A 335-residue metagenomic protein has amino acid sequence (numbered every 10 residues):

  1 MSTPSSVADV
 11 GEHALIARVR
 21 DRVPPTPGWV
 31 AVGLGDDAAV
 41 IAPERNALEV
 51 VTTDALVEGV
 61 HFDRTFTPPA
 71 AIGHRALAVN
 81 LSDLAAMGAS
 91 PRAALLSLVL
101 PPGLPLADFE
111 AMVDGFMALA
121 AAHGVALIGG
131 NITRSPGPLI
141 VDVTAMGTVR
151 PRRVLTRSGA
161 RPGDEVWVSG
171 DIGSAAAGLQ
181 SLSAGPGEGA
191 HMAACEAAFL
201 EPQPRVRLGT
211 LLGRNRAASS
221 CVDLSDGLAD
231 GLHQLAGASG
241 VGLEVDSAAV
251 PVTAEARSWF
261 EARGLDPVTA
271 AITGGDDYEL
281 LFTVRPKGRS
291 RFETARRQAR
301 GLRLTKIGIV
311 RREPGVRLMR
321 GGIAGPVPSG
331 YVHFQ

Functional and structural regions predicted by a protein language model:
M1-P24, G28, T67, P101-I128 (+4 more regions): Glycine-/charge-enriched secondary-structure boundary and capping motifs
M1-P68, M87, L96, A118-L119: Extreme N-terminal cap/leader segments of soluble proteins
D37, D164, D277-L280: Short, surface-exposed beta-edge/turn micro-motifs
E49, L56, P91-S183: Glycine-rich anion-binding loops of enzyme active sites
A71-M87: Alpha-helical scaffold segments that flank or form the walls of functional sites
V166-G170, E201-D230: Internal active-site segments that recognize and position negatively charged phosphoryl groups and nucleotide moieties
P186-Q203: A short, charged helix-loop
